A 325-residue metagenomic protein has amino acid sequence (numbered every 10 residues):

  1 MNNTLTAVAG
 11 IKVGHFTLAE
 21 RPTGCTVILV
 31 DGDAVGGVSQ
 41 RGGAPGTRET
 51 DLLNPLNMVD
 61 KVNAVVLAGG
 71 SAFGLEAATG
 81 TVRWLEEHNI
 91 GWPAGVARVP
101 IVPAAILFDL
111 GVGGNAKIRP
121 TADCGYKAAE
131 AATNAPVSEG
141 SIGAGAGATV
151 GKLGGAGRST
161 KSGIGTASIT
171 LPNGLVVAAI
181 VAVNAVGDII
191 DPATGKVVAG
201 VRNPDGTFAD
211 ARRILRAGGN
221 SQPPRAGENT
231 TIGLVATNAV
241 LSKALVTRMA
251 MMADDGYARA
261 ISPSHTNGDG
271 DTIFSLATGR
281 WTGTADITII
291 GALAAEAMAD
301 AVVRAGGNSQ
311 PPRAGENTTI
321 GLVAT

Functional and structural regions predicted by a protein language model:
M1-T325: Alpha/propeptide regions of enzymes that mature by internal proteolysis
